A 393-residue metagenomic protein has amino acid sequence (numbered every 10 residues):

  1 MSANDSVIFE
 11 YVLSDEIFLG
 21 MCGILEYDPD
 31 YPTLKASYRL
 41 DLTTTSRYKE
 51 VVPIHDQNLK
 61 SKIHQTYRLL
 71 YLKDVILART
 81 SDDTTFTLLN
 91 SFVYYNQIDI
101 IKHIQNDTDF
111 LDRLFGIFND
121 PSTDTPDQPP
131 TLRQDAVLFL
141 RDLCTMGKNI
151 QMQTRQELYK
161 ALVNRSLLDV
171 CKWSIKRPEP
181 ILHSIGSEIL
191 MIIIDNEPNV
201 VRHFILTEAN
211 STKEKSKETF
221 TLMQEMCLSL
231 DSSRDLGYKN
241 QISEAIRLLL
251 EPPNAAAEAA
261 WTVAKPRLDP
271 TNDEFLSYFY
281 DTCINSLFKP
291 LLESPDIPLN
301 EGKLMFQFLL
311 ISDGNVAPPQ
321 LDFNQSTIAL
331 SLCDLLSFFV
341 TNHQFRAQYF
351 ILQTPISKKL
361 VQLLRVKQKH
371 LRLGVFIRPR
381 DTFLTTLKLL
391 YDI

Functional and structural regions predicted by a protein language model:
S2-F139, T145-N149, Q153-E157, L168-W173 (+3 more regions): Alpha-helical repeat/alpha-solenoid scaffolds of the HEAT/ARM/MIF4G superfamily and closely related elongated all-alpha
I117, W173-S174, F338, Q362-L363: A structural feature that tracks compact, well-ordered secondary-structure segments with a strong bias toward
L143-I150, I193-V201, L248-A257, D334-R346 (+1 more regions): Extended, well-ordered alpha-helical segments in internal regulatory regions
K160-N164: Accessory, usually C-terminal, subdomains that scaffold auxiliary metal cofactors
Q325, A329, T341-Q348, L364 (+1 more regions): Long alpha-helical repeat scaffolds
L330, D334, K358, Q362 (+1 more regions): Feature representing long, continuous alpha-helical segments
K367-Y391: Loop/turn-rich, solvent-exposed surfaces of beta-rich toroidal or solenoidal domains
